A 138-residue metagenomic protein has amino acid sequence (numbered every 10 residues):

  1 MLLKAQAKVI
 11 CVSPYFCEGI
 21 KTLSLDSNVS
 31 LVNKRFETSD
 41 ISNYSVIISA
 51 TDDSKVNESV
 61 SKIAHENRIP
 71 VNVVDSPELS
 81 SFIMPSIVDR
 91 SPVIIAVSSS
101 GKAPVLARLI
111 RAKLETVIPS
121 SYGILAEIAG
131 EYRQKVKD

Functional and structural regions predicted by a protein language model:
M1-L23, S45: Glycine-rich, flexible N-terminal cofactor/catalytic loop recognition
K8-I10, Y44-S54, V93-G101, T116: Short beta-strand and adjoining strand-loop segment in the mid-core of the Rossmann-like NAD(P)-dependent dehydrogenase
V9, L31, R68-V71: Hydrophobic beta-strand scaffold residues
S13, V32-R35, D75: Short loop/edge segments at beta-strand edges and connector loops that shape dinucleotide/nucleotide cofactor-binding
S24, V29, V60-A64: A generic structural signal for well-ordered alpha-helical segments
L25-S42: Glycine-rich, highly charged phosphate/nucleotide-binding loops
V46-D52, N57-I83: ADP-ribose/adenylate-binding Rossmann-like module
G101-D138: An accessory alpha-helical subdomain
